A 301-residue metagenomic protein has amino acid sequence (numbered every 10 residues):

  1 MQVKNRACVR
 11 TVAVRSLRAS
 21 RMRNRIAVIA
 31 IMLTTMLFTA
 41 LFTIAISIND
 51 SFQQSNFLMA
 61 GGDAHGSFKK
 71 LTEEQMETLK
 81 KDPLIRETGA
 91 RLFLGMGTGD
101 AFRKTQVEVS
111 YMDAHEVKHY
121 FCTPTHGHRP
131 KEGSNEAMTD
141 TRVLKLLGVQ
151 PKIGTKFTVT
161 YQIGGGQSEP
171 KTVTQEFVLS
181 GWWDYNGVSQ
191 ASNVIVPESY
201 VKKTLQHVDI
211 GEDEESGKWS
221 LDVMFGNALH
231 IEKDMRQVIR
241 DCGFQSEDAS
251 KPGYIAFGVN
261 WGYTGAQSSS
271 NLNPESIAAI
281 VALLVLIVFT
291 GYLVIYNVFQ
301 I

Functional and structural regions predicted by a protein language model:
M1-M36: N-terminal Sec/SRP start-transfer signal
K4-V12, T43, T174, V298: Charged, alpha-helix-enriched surfaces in structured cytosolic catalytic cores of large nucleotide-utilizing machines
R23-R25, L33-G61, Q300: Alpha-helical transmembrane segments
I26, H119, E132-G133, L283 (+1 more regions): Alpha-helical hydrophobic/aromatic positions enriched in membrane-embedded helices and signal peptides
I31, T35, V194, Y200-V201 (+1 more regions): Hydrophobic alpha-helical transmembrane segments of multipass integral membrane proteins
I46-Y263: Basic-flanked hydrophobic alpha-helices used for secretion and membrane insertion
V259-I301: Hydrophobic alpha-helical bundles that form the membrane domains of multi-pass transporters
